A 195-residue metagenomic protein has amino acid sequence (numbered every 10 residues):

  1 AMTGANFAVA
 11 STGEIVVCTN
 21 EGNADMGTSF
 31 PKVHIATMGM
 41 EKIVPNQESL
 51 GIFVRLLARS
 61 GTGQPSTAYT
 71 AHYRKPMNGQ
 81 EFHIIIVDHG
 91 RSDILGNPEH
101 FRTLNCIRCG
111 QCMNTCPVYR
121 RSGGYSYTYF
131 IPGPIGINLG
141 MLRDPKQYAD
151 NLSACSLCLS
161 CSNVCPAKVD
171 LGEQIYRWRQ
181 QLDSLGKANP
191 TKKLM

Functional and structural regions predicted by a protein language model:
A1-E99: The feature marks the mature, well-folded catalytic cores of soluble enzymes
E14, Q111, P134-I137: Gly/Ser/Thr-rich helix-start
G22, C112, C161: A generic "binding-loop/recognition-motif" signal
E48-G51, R55, G110, G172-R179: Predominant activation on well-ordered alpha-helical scaffold segments within soluble catalytic domains
G79-T103, Y119-M195: Ferredoxin-type iron-sulfur electron-transfer modules in oxidoreductases and energy-metabolism complexes
C106, G110-M113: Phosphate-binding glycine-rich loops and their immediate beta-loop-alpha structural context
